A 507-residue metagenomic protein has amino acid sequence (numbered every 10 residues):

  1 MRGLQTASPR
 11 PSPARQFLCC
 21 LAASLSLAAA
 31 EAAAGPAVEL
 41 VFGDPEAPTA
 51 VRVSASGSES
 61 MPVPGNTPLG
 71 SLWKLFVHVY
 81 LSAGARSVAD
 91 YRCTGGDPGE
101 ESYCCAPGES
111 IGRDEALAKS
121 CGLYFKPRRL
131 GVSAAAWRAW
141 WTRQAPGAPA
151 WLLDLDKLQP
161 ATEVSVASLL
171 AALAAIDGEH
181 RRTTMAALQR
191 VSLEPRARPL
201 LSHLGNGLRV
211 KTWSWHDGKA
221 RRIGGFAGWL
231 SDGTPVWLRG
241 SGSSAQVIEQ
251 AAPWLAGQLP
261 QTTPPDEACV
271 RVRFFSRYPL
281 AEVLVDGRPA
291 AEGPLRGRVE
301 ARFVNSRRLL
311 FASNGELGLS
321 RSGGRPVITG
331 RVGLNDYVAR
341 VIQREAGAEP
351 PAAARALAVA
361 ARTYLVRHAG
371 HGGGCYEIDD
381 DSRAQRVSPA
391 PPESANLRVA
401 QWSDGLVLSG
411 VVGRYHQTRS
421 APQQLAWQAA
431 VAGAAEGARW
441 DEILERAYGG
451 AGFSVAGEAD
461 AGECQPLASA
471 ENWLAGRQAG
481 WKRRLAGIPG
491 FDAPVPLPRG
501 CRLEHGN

Functional and structural regions predicted by a protein language model:
R2-C20: Bacterial N-terminal signal peptides that target proteins for export
C19-A28: Bacterial N-terminal signal peptides
A34-S60, A227-L230, P235-W237: A short, well-structured edge-of-sheet supersecondary motif
G65-A89, A116, L169, R273-F275: Active-site SXXK
L75-S82, A116, S120, Y124 (+2 more regions): Active-site-proximal alpha-helical segments within enzyme catalytic domains
L81-R86, A118-G122, R129-A134, T142 (+6 more regions): Sec-exported extracytoplasmic/periplasmic mature domains
Y91-T183: Active-site-adjacent helix/loop patches that line small-molecule binding or acyl-intermediate pockets
A186-A227, D232-P235, S241-N507: Conserved, single-site charged/polar hotspot
